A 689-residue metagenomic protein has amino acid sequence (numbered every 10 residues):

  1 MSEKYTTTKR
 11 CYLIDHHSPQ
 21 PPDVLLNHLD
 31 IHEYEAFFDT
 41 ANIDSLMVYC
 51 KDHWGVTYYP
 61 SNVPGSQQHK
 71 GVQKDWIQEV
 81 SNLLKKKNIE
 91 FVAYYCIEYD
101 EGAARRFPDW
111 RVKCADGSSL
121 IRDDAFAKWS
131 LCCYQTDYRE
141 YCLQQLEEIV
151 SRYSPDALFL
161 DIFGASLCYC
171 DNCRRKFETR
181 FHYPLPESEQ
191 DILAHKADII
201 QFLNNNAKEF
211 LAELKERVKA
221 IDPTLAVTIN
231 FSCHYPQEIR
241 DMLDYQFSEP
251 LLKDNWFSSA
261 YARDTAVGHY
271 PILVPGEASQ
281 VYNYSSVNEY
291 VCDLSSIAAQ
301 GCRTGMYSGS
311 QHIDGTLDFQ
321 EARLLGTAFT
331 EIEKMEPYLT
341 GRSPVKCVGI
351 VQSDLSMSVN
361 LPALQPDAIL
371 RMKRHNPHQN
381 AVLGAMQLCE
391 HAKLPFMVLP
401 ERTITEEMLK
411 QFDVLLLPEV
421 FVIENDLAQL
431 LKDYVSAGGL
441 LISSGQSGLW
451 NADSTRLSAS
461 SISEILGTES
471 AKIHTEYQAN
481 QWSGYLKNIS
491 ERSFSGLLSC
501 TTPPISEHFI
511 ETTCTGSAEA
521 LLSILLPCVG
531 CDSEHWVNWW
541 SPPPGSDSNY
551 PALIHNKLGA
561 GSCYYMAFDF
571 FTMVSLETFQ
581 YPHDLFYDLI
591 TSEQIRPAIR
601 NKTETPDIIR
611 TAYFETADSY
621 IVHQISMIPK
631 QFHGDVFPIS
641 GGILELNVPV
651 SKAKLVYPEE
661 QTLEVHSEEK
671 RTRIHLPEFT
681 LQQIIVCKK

Functional and structural regions predicted by a protein language model:
M1-V56, I89: N-terminal structural segment of carbohydrate-active enzymes
Y5-T8, F37, S45, V80 (+3 more regions): Carbohydrate-binding surfaces of carbohydrate-active enzymes
H17-L29, K128-Y141, S279-V287: Active-site mouth loops of central-metabolism enzymes
P22-A41, N62-K87, E209, P377-V382 (+1 more regions): Aromatic- and glycine-enriched glycan-recognition loops and surfaces that form the carbohydrate-binding subsites
D39-D75, Y99-A115, Y153, L167-C170 (+4 more regions): Aromatic-lined carbohydrate-binding/catalytic grooves of carbohydrate-active enzymes
Q73-I77, W110-L131, L185, D244-D254 (+1 more regions): Acidic, His- and aromatic-enriched active-site or binding-groove loops in soluble protein domains that engage sugars
A93, I97-Y153, E187-S188, L193-A197: Active-site-adjacent "subsite" loops/lids of carbohydrate-active enzymes
D137-Q237: Active-site neighborhood of glycoside hydrolase catalytic domains
